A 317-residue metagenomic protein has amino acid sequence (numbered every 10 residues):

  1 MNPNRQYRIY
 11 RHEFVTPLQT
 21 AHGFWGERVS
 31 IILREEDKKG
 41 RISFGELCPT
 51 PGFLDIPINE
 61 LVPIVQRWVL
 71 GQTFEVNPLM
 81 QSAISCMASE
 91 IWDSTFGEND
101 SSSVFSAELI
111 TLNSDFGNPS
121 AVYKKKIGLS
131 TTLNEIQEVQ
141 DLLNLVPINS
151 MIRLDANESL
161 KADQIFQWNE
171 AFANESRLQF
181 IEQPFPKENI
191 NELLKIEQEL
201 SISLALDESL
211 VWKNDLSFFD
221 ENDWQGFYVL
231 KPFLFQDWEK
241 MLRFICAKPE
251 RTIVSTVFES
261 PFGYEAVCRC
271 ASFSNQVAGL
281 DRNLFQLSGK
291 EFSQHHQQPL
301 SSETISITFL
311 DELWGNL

Functional and structural regions predicted by a protein language model:
M1-I152, N157-S159, D163, F292-L317: N-terminal capping/lid subdomain adjacent to the active-site entrance of alpha/beta enzymes
E60-G71, K195, E199-S203, L210-G315: Shared catalytic-loop signature of beta/alpha-barrel
S103, N149-M151, R177-L178, S201-S203 (+2 more regions): A generic structural signal for alpha->beta connector loops
L109, V122-T132, M151-S159, S176-N189 (+3 more regions): Catalytic beta/alpha-barrel core
L112-S114, E188, L284: Short, polar loop motifs at secondary-structure junctions
D115-N118, E170, S217-E221: Short amphipathic alpha-helix with an adjacent loop that forms part of the alpha/beta core around
L129-L145, L160-Q164, F185-Q198, K213-D215 (+2 more regions): Active-site-adjacent beta->alpha loops and helix N-cap segments on the catalytic face of soluble alpha/beta enzymes
W168-N174: Alpha/beta enzyme core
